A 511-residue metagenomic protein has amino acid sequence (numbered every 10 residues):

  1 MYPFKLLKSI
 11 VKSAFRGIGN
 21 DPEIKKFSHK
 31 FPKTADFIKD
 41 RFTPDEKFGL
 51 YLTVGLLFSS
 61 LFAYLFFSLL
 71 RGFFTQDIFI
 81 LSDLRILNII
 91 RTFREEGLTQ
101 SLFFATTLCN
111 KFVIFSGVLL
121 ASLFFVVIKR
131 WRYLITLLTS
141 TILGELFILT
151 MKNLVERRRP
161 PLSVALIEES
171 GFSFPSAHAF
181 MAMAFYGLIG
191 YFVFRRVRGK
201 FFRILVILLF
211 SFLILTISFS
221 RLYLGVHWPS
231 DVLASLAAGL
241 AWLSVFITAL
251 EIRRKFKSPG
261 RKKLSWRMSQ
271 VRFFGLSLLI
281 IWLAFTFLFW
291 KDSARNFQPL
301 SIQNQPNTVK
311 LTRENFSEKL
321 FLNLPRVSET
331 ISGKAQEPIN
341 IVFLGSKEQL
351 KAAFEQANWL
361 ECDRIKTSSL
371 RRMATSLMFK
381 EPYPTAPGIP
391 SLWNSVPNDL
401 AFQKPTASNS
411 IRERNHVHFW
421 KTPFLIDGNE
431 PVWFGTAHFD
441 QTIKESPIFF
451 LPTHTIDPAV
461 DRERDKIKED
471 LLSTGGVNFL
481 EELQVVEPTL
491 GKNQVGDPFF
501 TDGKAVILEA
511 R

Functional and structural regions predicted by a protein language model:
Y2-F172, A184, L188-R195, I204 (+1 more regions): Hydrophobic alpha-helical bundle signature of multipass membrane enzymes
Y2-K5, V11-K12, D21, L162-F289: Membrane-embedded catalytic cores of phosphoryl/pyrophosphoryl-handling enzymes
V11, F15-K39, V271-I302: Intrinsic low-complexity, glycine/proline- and repeat-rich, mixed-charge intrinsically disordered regions appended
R94, C109, N358-E361, P423 (+2 more regions): Sec/Tat-exported extracytoplasmic proteins
E96, I341-E348, D457-D461: Soluble non-cytosolic domains of exported or imported proteins
K129, L138-F147, A352-S391: Structured, soluble extracytoplasmic/luminal domains of envelope-associated proteins
W290-C362, K366-S368, R372-A374: Membrane-interface segments at or immediately adjacent to transmembrane helices that form the boundary between
I365-R511: A cross-kingdom signal targeting lumenal/periplasmic-facing segments of multi-pass membrane and secretory-pathway
